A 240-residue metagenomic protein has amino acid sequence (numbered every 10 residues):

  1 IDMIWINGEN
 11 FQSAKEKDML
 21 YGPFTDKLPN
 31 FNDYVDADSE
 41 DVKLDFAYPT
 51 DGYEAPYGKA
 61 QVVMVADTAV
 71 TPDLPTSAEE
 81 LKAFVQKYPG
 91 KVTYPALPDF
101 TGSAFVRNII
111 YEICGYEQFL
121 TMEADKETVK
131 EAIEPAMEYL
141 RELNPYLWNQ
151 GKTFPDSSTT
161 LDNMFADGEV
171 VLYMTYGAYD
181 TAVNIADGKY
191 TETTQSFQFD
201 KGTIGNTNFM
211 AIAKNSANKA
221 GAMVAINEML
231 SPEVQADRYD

Functional and structural regions predicted by a protein language model:
I1-T159: Extracytoplasmic ligand-binding site segments that recognize negatively charged/polar headgroups
D2, Y88-V92, P145-W148, G168-V171 (+2 more regions): Loop/turn elements at helix/coil->beta-strand transitions in domains of secreted/extracellular proteins
A14, L161-D167, I212: Hydrophobic residues within well-ordered alpha-helices
A14, V106, V183-N184, R238: Hydrophobic packing residues within well-ordered alpha-helices of enzyme cores
K87-P98, E228-D240: Periplasmic-binding protein-like
G151, D162-F165, Y173-M174: Anion-binding catalytic surfaces of enzymes that hydrolyze or transfer phosphate/sulfate esters
V171-T175, Y179, I185-Y239: Extracytoplasmic/periplasmic substrate-recognition and gating elements
